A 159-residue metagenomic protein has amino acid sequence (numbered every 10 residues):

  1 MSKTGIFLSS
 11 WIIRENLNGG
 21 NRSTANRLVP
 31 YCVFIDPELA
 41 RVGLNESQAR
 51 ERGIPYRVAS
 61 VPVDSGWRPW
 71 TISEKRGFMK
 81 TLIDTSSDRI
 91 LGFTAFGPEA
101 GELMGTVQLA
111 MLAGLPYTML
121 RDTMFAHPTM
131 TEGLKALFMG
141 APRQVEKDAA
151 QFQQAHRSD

Functional and structural regions predicted by a protein language model:
M1-I12: N-terminal low-complexity segments that are often proline-rich with Ser/Thr-Pro
E15-R22, V29, F34-N45, R50-D159: Flexible, glycine-rich terminal cap/loop adjacent to redox cofactors in electron-transfer oxidoreductases
